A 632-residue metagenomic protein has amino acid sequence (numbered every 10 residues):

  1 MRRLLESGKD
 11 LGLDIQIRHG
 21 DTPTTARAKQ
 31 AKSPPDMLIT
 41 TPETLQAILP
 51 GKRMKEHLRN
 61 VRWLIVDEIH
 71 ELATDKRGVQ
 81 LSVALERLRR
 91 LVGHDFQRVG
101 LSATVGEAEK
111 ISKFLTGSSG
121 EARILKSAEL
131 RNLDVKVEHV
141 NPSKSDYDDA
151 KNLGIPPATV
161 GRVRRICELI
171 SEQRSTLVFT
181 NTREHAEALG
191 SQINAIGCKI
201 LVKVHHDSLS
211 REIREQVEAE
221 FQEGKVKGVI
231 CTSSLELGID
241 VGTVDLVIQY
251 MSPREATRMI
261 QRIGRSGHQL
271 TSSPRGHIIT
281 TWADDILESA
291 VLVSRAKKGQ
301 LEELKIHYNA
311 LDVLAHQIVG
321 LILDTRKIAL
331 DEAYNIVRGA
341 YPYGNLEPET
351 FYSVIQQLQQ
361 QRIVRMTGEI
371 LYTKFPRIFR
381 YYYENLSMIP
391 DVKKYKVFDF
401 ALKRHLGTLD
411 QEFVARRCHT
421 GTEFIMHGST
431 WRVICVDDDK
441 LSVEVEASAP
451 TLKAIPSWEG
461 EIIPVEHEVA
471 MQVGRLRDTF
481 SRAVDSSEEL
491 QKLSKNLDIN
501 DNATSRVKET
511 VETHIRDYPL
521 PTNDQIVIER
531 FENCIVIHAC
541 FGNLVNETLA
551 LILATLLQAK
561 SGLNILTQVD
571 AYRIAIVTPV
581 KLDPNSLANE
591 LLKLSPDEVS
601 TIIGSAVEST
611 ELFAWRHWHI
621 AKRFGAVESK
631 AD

Functional and structural regions predicted by a protein language model:
M1-F375: Helicase motor core with emphasis on the C-terminal RecA-like subdomain
M54, A256-R258, H268-T281, D285-E288 (+14 more regions): Long C-terminal interaction/binding lobes of large macromolecular proteins
P142-S145, R377-E384, T451-A454, K581-A588: Short, charged/polar, Gly/Pro-enriched secondary-structure boundary elements
E236, V241, D485-K508: Intein modules and their embedded homing endonuclease domains
L301-H419, E423-T430, C435-V436, L441-S442 (+2 more regions): C-terminal accessory/connector segments of nucleic-acid motor ATPases
D437-P456: Short, solvent-exposed secondary-structure boundary/capping segments
V445-A449, D478-D485, E489, N496 (+5 more regions): Sequence-structural signature of the catalytic-core scaffold of metal-dependent phosphohydrolases that act on
K453-S486: Glycine- and charge-enriched low-complexity intrinsically disordered segments
